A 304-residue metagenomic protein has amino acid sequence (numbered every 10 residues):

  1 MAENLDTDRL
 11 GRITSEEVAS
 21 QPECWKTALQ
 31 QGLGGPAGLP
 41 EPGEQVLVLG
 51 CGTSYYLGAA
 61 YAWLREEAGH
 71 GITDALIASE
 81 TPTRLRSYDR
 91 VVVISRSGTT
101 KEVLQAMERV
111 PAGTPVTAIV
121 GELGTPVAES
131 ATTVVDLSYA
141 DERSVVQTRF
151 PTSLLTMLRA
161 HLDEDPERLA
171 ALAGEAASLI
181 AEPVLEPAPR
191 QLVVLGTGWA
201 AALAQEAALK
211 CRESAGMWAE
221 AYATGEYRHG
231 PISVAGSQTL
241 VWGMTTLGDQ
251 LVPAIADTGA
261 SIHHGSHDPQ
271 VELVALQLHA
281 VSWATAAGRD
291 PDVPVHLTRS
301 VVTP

Functional and structural regions predicted by a protein language model:
M1-G43, S144-A170: Cofactor-/ligand-binding subdomain signature composed of acidic, glycine-rich, tryptophan-containing flexible loops
A2-L5, R9-R12, A131, T246-L247 (+1 more regions): Phosphate-moiety recognition in structured ligand-binding domains
G11-I13, E122-L123, E129-S130, R159-A188 (+1 more regions): Internal, active-site/partner-interface "lid" segment
S20-G34, H70, A112, Y139 (+8 more regions): Generic secondary-structure signature for well-ordered alpha-helical cores
Q31, G38-R90, P189-G236, L278-V281 (+1 more regions): Anionic-ligand anchoring segments at beta-strand to alpha-helix junctions in alpha/beta enzyme folds, i.e., glycine
E44-A177, T197, L240-G265: Glycine-rich phosphate-binding loops that contact phosphosugars or nucleotide phosphates
L172-A181, A219-H229, T245-T246: A general structural motif
